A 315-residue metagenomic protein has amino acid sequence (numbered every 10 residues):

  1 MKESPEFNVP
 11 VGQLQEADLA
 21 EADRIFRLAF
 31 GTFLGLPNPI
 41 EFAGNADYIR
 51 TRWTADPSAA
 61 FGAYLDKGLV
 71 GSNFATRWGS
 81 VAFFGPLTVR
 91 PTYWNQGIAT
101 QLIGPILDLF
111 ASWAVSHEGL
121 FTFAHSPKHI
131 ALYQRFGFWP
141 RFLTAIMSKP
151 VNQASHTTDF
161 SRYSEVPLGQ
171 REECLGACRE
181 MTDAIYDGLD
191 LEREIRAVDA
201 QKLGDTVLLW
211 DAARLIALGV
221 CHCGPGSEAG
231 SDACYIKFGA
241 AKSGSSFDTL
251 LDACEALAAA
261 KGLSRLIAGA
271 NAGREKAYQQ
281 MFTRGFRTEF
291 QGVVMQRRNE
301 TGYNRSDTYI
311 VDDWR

Functional and structural regions predicted by a protein language model:
M1-E6, Q15-T32, A154-D159, L168-T182 (+1 more regions): A short, well-structured alpha-helix characteristic of acyl/acetyltransferase catalytic modules
K2, D23-F74, Y186-T206: Active-site rim helix/loop that mediates acceptor-substrate recognition in acyltransferases
A60-G62, K67-T76, F83-T88, L208 (+2 more regions): Conserved beta-strand in the GNAT
F84, F110-H125, A260-N271: Conserved GNAT acetyl-CoA-binding A-motif
P86-V89, N95-S112, A131-R135, G244-L257: Conserved acetyl-CoA-binding loop-helix of GNAT-fold acetyltransferases
G119-T122, W139-N152, R287-E300: Conserved catalytic-core motifs of GNAT/GCN5-like acyltransferases
H129-Q134, F138, Q279-T283: Conserved active-site tyrosine of GNAT-family acetyltransferases
R135-Y235: Amide-forming acyltransferase catalytic core, primarily the GNAT-like/NAT-type and related acyltransferase folds
